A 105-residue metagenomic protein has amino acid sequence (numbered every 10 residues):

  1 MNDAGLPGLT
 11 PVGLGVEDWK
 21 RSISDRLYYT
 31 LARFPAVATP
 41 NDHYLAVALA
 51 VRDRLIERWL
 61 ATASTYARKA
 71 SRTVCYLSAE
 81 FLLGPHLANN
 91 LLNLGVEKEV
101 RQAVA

Functional and structural regions predicted by a protein language model:
M1-A105: A conserved ligand/cofactor-binding region detector
